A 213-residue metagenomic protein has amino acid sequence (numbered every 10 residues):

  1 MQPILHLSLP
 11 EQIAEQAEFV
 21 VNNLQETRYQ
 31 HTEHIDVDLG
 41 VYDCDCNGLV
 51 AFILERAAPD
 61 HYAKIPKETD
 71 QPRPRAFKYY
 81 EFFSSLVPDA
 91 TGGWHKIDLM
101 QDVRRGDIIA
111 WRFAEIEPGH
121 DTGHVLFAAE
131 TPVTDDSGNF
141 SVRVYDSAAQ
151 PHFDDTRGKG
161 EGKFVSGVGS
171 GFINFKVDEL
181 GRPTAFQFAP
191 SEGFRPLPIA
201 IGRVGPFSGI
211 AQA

Functional and structural regions predicted by a protein language model:
M1-P74, R195-A213: N-terminal capping segments
V21, Q25-E26, L39, G48-V50 (+8 more regions): Low-complexity, compositionally biased segments
L24, P72-K78, P88-D89, G106 (+3 more regions): Alpha-helical structural elements
R28, R56, R73-R75, R104-R105 (+6 more regions): Arginine residue identity/basic-tract feature
E33-V37, P118, D136, F186: Low-complexity, polar-biased intrinsically disordered regions enriched in Pro/Ser/Thr/Gly
K64-K67, K78, K96, K159 (+2 more regions): Context-gated lysine
E68-F153: ...with weaker cross-activation on analogous glycine-rich loops/strands in unrelated enzymes
S141, S147-A213: Low-complexity, Gly/Ser/Thr/Pro-rich intrinsically disordered linker/tail segments
